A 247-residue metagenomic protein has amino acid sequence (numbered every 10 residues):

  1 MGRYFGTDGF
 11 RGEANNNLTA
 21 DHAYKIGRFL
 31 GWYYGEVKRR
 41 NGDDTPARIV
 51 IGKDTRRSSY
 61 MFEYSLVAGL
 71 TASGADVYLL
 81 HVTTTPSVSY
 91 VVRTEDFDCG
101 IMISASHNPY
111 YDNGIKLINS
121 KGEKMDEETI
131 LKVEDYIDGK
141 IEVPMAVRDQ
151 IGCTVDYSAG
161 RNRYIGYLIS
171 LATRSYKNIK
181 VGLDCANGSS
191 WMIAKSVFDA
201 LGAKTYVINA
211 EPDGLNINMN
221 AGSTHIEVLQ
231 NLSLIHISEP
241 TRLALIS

Functional and structural regions predicted by a protein language model:
M1-A68, A72-S73, T154-K180: An N-terminal, well-structured beta->alpha segment
R11, R57, Y110, N187 (+1 more regions): Short, glycine/acidic-enriched loop or turn micro-motifs at the edges of active sites
E13, N113-L232: Gly/Ser/Thr-enriched, mixed-charge loops and adjacent short helices that form phosphate/oxyanion-binding elements
A23, S59-Y60, Y110-Y111, D126-E127 (+2 more regions): Alpha-helix N-cap/helix-start motif
Y34, V92, Y136-I137, S233: Hydrophobic residues in alpha-helical segments
R39-R40, R48-D112, S196-L234, S238: N-terminal small/polar loop signature for handling phosphorylated ligands or for N-terminal nucleophile
I235-S247: Single conserved hydrophobic/aromatic residue that forms the stacking wall/gate of nucleotide- or nucleobase-binding
